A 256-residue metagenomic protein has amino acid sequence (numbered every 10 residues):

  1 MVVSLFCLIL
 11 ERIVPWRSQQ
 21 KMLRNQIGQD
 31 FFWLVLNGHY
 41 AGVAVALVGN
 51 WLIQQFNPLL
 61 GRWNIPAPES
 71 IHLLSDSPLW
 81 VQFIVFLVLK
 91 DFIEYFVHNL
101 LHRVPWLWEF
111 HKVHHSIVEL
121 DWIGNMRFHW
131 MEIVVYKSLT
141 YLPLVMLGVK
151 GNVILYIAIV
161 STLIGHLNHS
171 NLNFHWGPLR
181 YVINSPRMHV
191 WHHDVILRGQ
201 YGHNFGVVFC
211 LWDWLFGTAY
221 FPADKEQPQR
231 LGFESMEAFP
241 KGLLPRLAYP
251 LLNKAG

Functional and structural regions predicted by a protein language model:
L5-D30, L52-I71, P228: Membrane-helix interface linkers and caps
C7, Q29, W33, C210-G217 (+1 more regions): Short hydrophobic helices that act as membrane-entry/anchoring signals
E11, R103-V104, D121, H129 (+1 more regions): Intrinsic-disorder/low-complexity, polar/charged segments
P15, P143, P186, P250-K254: Proline-rich low-complexity regions
Q26-I27, N50-I53, H129-W130, L231-F233 (+1 more regions): Short, low-complexity, polar/charged sequence segments that are solvent-exposed and flexible
W33-G49, P58-I65, E69-Q229: Membrane-embedded catalytic scaffold of the fatty acid hydroxylase/desaturase
P228-G256: A membrane-cytosol interface segment of integral membrane proteins
